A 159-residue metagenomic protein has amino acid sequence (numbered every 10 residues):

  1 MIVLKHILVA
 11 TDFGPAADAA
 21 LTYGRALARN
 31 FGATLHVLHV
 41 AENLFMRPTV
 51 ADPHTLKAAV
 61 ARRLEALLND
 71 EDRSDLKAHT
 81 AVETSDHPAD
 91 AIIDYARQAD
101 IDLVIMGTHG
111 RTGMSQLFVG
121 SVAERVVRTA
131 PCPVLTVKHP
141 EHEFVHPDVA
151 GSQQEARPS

Functional and structural regions predicted by a protein language model:
M1-I2, R128: Short, flexible hinge/linker loops that cap or flank conserved catalytic cores
I2, N30, E71-V104, H142-H146 (+1 more regions): Structural beta-alpha unit
I2-H54, H139-H142, S152-S159: Small/aliphatic-rich secondary-structure junction motif
A16, P88, T112-M114: Short glycine-rich, flexible loops that bind phosphorylated cofactors or substrates
A20, R47-T49, D90-I93, Q116-F118 (+1 more regions): Short, well-ordered secondary-structure micro-motifs
Y23, T55-L67, A91-I93: Short, solvent-exposed amphipathic alpha-helices that sit in or adjacent to ligand/effector-binding or catalytic
A26, R97-V145: Gly/Ser-rich helix-loop-strand patches that form or flank binding pockets for ribonucleotide-derived cofactors
L38, H79-E83, L135: General small-molecule cofactor/ligand-binding pocket signal
